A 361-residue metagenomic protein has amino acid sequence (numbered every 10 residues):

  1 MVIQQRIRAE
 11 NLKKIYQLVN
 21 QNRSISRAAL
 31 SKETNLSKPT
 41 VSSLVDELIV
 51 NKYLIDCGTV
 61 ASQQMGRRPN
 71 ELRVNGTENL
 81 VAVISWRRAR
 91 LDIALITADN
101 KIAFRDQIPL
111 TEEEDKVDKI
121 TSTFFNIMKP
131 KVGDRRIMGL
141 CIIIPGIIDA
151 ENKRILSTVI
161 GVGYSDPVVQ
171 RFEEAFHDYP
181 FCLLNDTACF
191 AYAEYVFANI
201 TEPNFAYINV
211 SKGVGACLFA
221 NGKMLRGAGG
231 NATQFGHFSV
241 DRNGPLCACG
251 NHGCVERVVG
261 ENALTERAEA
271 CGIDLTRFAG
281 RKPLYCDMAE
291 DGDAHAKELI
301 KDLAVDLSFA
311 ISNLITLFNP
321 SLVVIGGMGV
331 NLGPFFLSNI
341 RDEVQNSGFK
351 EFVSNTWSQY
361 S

Functional and structural regions predicted by a protein language model:
M1-G66, E71-R136, V255-S361: ATP-binding/phosphotransfer module of carbohydrate and carboxylate kinases, centering on a glycine-rich
E71, V81-S85, I137-C141, F205-N209 (+1 more regions): Short glycine-aspartate micro-motif
A89-L91, I147-D149, G215: Short, acidic Gly/Pro/Ser/Thr-rich loop/turn segments
T97, A150, F219-A220: Short, acidic, Ser/Thr-enriched surface-loop or helix-capping motifs
A103-N204, P334-Q345: Glycine-rich phosphate-binding loop and adjoining helix at the ATP-binding site of ATP-dependent phosphoryl-transfer
R105, K116, Y179-D287: Glycine/GP-enriched mid-protein hinge/lid loop-to-helix segment characteristic of carbohydrate kinases
P145-I148, S211-G213, G329: Short glycine-rich anion-binding loops that position phosphate/pyrophosphate groups of nucleotides and phosphorylated
Q170, R226, N231-V240, R341-E351: Acidic-glycine-rich active-site phosphate/pyrophosphate-binding loop
